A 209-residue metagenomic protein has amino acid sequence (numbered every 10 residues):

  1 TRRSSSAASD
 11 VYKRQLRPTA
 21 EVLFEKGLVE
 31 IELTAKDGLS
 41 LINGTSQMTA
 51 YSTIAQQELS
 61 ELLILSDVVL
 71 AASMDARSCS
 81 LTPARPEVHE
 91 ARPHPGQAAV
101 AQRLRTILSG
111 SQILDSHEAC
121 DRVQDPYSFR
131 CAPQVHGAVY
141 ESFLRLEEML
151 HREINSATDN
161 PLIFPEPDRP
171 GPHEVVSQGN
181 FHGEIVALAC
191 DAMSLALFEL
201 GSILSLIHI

Functional and structural regions predicted by a protein language model:
T1-A8, Y12, I207-H208: Single conserved hydrophobic/aromatic residue that forms the stacking wall/gate of nucleotide- or nucleobase-binding
S6-S9, T45-S46, I54, L59-E61 (+2 more regions): Conserved phosphate/anionic-ligand binding catalytic regions in large, soluble enzymes, centered on
D10-A101: Mobile "lid/hinge" segments at catalytic clefts and subdomain interfaces of large enzymes
M74-S202: Accessory "access/gating" subregions that flank catalytic or transport cores
